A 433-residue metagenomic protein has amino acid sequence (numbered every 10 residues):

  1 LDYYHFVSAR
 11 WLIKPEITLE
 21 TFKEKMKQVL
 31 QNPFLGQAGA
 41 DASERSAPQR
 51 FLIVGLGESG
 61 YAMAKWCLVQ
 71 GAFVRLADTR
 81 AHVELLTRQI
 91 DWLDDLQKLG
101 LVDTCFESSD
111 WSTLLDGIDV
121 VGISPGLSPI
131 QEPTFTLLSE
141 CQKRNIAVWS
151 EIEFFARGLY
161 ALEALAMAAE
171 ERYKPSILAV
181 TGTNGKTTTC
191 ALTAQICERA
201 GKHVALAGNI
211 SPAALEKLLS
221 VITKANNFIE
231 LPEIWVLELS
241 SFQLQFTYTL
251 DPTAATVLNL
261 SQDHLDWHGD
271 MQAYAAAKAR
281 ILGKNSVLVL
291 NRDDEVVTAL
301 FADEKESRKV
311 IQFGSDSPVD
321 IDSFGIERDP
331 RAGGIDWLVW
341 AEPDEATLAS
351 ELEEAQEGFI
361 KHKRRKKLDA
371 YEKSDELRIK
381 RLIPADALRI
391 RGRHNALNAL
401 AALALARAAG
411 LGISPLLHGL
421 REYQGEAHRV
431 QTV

Functional and structural regions predicted by a protein language model:
Y3-F154, A161, R391, L411-S414 (+1 more regions): N-terminal leader/targeting and accessory segments in enzymes
Y4, L35, E44-R45, L68-V69 (+5 more regions): Phosphate-binding loop of NTP-binding sites
L56, T79, G182-T183, N209 (+1 more regions): Cofactor-binding loop segments of dinucleotide-utilizing enzymes, especially the Rossmann-like FAD- and NAD(P)+-binding
E58, N184-T188, A396: Residue-level detector of alpha-helix initiation sites
V74-D78, A205-L206, Q312: Short beta-strand "acidic-cap" motif of Rossmann-like dinucleotide-binding folds
W111-S112, E171, A225-D266, F301-A385 (+2 more regions): Extended acidic/charged loop-beta regions that coordinate divalent cations and stabilize anionic phosphate/carboxylate
R389-R391, L405-V433: Gly/charged, well-structured mid-domain segments that form the phosphate/adenylate-handling core of ATP-dependent
A402: Flexible loop/N-cap segments at domain edges
